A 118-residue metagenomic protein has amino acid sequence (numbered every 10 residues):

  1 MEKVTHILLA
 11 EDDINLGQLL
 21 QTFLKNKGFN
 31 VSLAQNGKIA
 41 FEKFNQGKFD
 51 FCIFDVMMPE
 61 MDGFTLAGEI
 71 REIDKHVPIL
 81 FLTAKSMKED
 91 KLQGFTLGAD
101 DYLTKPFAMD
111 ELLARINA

Functional and structural regions predicted by a protein language model:
E11: Conserved acidic carboxylate
I14-S32, Q46: Two-component/phosphorelay signaling modules centered on CheY-like receiver
L33-F51: Acidic, metal-coordinating helix/loop segments flanking the phosphotransfer/catalytic sites of two-component signaling
N45-F49, E69-H76, L97: Conserved phosphotransfer cores of two-component systems
V56-M58: Receiver (REC) domain active-site loop signature in two-component systems and cognate sites in sensor histidine kinases
